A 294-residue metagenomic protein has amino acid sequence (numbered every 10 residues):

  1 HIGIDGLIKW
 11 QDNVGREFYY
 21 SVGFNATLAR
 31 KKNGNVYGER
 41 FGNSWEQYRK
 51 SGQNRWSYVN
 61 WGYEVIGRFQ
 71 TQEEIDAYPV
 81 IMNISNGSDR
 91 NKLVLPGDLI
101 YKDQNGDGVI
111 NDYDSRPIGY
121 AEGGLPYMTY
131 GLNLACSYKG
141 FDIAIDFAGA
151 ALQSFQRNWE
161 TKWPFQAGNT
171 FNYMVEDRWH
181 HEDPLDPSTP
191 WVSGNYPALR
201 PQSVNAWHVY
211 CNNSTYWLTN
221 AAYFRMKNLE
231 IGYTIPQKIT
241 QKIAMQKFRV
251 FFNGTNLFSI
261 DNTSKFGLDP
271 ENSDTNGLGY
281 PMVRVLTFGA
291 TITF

Functional and structural regions predicted by a protein language model:
H1, N43-I75, P184-T189, C211-S214 (+1 more regions): C-terminal beta-signal and terminal closure region of outer-membrane beta-barrel proteins
I2-G6, V22, M128-L134, F141 (+2 more regions): Hydrophobic, lipid-facing positions within transmembrane beta-strands of outer-membrane proteins
L7, N111-Y120, D177, V209-W217 (+1 more regions): Extracytoplasmic loops and strand-loop junctions of Gram-negative outer membrane beta-barrel proteins
W10-D12, A26-K32, Y138-G140, F147-Q153 (+4 more regions): Transmembrane beta-strands of outer-membrane beta-barrel pores
Q11-G124, P164, N172, E176-N195: Conserved small-residue
E17-Y19, K31-Y37, L152-N158, G168-N169 (+2 more regions): Outer-membrane beta-barrel proteins
Y20-V22, L132, Y138-I145, Q241 (+2 more regions): Transmembrane beta-strands of outer-membrane beta-barrel proteins
A150-R249, G254: Extracytoplasmic gating/loop element in the C-terminal half of outer-membrane beta-barrel translocons and assembly
